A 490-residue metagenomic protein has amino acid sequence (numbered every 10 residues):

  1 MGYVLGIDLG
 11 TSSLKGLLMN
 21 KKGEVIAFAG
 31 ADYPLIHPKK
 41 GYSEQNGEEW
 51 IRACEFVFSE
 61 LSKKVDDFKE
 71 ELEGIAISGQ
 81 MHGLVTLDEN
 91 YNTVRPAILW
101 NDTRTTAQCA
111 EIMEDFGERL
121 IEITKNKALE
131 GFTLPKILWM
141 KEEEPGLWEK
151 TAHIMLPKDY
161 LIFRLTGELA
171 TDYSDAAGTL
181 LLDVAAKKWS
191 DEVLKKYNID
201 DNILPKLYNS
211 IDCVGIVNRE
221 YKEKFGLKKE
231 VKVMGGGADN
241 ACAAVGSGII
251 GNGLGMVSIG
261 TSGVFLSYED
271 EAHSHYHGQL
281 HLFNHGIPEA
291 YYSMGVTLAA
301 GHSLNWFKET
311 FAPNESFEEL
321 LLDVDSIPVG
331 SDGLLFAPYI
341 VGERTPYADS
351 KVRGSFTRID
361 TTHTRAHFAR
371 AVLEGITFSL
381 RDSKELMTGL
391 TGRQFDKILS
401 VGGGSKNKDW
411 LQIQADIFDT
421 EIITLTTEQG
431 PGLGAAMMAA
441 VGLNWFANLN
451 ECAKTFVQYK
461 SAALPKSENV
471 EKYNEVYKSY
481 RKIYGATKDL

Functional and structural regions predicted by a protein language model:
M1-R95, E122, K150, P205 (+5 more regions): N-terminal glycine/serine-rich phosphate-binding loop of ATP-dependent small-molecule kinases, especially carbohydrate
L5-G6, T106, M113-K127, F132-A170 (+4 more regions): Active-site core segments that coordinate phosphate-bearing ligands/cofactors across diverse enzyme families
G23, N46, I75, D102 (+3 more regions): Residue-level signal for inorganic ion chemistry
K64-W100, K127-G131, I162-D183, K206-N209 (+1 more regions): Short beta-strand-loop/turn "lid" adjacent to the catalytic site in phosphate-handling enzymes
F68-E71, I203, T377, Q394: Short loop/turn motifs at secondary-structure junctions
T86-N90, A110-I112, E269: Short, conserved acidic/polar surface loops in the N-terminal third of protein domains
R95-C109, L425-T426: Short, acidic/small-residue loops that bind anionic groups at enzyme active sites
